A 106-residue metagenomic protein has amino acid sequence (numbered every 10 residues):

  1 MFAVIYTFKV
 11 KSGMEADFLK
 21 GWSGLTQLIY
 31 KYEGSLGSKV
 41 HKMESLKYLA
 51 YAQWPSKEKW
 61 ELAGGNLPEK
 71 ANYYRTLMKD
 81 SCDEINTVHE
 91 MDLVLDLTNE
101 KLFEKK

Functional and structural regions predicted by a protein language model:
M1-E15, E90: Short, charge-rich amphipathic segments
A3-F8, S38-N66, K105: Short, well-ordered beta-strand segments in beta-rich or mixed alpha/beta enzyme and ligand-binding folds
V10-S12, W54-S56, L93-L95: Non-catalytic surface loops within mature trypsin-like serine protease
S12-G37: Short amphipathic alpha-helical segments
S23, L67-E69, F103-K106: Short intrinsically disordered coil segments
Q27-L36, Q53-E90: An amphipathic, aromatic/His-enriched active-site/gating alpha helix that lines ligand/cofactor pockets
G37-L49, Y73-K106: Glycine-rich beta-strand-turn "strand-cap" elements at beta-sheet edges
